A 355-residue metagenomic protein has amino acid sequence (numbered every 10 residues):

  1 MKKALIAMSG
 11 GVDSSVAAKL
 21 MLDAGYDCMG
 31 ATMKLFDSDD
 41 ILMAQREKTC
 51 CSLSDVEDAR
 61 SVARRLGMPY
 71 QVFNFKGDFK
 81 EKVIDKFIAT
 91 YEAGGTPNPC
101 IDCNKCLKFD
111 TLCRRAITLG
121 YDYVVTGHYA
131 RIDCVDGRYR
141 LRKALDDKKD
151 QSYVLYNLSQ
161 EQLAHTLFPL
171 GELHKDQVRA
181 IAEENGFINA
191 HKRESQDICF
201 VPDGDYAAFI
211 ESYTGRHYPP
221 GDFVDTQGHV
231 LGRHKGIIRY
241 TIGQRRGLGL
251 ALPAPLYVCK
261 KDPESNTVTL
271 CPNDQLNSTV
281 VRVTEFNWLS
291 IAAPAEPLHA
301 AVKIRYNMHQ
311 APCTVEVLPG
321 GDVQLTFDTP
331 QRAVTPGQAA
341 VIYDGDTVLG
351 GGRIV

Functional and structural regions predicted by a protein language model:
M1-Y156, L167, D176-Q177: ATP-dependent adenylation/nucleotidyltransferase module used to activate substrates
V125-I132, G137-V355: AMP-forming adenylation/ATP pyrophosphatase catalytic core
